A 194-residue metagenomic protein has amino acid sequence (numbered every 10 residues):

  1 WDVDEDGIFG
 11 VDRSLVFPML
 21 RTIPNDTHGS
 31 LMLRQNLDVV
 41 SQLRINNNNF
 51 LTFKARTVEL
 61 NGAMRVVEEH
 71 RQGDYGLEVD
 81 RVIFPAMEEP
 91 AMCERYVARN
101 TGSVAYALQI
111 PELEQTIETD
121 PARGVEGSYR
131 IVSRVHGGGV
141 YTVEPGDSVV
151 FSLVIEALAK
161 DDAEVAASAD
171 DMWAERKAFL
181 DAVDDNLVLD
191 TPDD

Functional and structural regions predicted by a protein language model:
W1-D194: Terminal accessory carbohydrate-recognition/targeting modules of carbohydrate-active enzymes
